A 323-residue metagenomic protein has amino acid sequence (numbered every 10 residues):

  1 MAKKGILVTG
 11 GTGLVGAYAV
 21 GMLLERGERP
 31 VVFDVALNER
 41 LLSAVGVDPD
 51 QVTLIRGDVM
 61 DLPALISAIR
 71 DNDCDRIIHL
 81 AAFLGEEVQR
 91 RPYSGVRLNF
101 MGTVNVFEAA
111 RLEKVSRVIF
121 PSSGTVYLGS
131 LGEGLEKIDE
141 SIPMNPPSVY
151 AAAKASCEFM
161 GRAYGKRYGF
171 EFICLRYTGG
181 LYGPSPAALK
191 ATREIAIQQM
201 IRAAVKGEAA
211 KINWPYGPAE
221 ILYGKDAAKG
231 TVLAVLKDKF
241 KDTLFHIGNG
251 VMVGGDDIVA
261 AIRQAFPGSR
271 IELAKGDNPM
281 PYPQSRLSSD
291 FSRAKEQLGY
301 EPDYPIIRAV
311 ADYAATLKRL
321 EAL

Functional and structural regions predicted by a protein language model:
M1-R76: N-terminal Rossmann/SDR dinucleotide-binding element
T9, F33, I77-F83, V118-G124 (+1 more regions): SDR active-site strand-loop-helix element
R56-L98, G129: NAD(P)H-binding glycine-rich loop region in Rossmannoid oxidoreductase-like domains and their noncatalytic homologs
H79, V104-V149: Conserved Rossmann-fold NAD(P)-dependent oxidoreductase catalytic core, especially the SDR/UDP-sugar
G102, V106-A110, M160-G161, G230 (+1 more regions): Hydrophobic positions on the long internal alpha-helix of Rossmann-like NAD(P)-dependent oxidoreductase domains
V149, A153-S156: Active-site helix of classical SDR
R162-A219, G224-A228, R263: NAD(P)-dependent short-chain dehydrogenase/reductase
G207-E208, I212-L323: C-terminal substrate-binding subdomain of Rossmann-fold SDR/epimerase-dehydratase oxidoreductases
